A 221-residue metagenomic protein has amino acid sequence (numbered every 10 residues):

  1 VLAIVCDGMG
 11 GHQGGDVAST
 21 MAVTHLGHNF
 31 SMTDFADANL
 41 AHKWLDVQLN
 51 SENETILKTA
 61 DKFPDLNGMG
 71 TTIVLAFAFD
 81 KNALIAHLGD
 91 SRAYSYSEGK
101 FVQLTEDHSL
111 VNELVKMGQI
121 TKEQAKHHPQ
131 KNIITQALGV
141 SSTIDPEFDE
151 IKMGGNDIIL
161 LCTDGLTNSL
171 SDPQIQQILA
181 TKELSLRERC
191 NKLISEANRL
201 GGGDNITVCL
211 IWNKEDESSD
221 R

Functional and structural regions predicted by a protein language model:
V1-R221: PP2C/PPM-type serine/threonine phosphatase catalytic domain
